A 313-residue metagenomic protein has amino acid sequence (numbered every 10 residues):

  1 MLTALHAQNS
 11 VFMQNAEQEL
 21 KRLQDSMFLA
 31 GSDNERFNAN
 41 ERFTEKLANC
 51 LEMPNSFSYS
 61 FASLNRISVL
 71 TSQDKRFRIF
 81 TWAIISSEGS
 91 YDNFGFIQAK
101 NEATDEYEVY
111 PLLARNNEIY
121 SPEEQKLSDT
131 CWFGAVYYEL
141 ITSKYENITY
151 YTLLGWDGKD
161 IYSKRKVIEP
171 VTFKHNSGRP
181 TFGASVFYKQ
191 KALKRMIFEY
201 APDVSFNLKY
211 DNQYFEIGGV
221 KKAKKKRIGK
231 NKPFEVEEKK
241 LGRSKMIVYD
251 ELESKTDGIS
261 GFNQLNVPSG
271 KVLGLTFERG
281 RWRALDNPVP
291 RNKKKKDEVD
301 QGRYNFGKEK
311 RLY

Functional and structural regions predicted by a protein language model:
M1-R22: Bacterial Sec-dependent N-terminal signal peptides
E17-Q98: Solvent-exposed N-terminal domain segments of exported/luminal and surface proteins
N38-Y59, Y110-D129, V186-Y200, P290-G307: Surface-exposed loop and turn segments in beta-propeller and other repeat-based domains that flank or scaffold
R76-A83, T149-D157, K245-E251: Short beta-strand elements that form the blades of beta-propeller/WD-repeat-like and other beta-sheet-rich scaffold
I85-E88, G158-I161, S254-D257: Short glycine/acidic-enriched loop and turn motifs that connect beta-strands
N93-T104, K166-S177, L265-G280: Beta-propeller blade signature
E123-L127, W132, V136-Y145, P180-F277 (+1 more regions): Short aromatic loop motif centered on NTY/YTY
C131-K174: Contiguous hydrophobic, core-forming segments of folded domains
